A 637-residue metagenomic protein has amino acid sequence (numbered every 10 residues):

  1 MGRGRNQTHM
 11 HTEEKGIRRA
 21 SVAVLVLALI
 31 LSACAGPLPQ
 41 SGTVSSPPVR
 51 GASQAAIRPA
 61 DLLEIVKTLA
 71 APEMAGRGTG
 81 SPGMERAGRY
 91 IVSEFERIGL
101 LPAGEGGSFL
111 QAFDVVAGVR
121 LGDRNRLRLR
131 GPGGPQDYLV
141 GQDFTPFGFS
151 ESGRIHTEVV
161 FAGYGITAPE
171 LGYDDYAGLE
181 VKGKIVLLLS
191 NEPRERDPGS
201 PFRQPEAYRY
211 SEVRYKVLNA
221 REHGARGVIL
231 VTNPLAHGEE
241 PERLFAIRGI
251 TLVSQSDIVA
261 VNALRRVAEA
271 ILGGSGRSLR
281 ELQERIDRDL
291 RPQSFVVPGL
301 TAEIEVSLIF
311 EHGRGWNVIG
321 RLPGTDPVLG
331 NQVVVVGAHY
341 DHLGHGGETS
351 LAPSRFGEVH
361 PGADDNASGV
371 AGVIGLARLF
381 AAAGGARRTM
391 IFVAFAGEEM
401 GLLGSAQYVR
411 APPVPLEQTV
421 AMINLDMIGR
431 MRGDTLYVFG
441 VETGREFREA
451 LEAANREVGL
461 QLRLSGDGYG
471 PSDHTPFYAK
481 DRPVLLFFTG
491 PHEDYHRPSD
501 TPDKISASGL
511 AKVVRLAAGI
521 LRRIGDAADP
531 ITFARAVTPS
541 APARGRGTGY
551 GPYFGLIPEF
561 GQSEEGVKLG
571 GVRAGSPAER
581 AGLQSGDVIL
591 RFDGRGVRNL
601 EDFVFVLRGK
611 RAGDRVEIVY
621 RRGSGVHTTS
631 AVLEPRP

Functional and structural regions predicted by a protein language model:
G4, H9-V24: Short, low-complexity, charge-dense intrinsically disordered segments
C34-G104, P241, V267, N331: N-terminal hydrophobic or amphipathic helices/low-complexity stretches enriched in small/hydrophobic/Pro/Gly
A75-G199, V296-F310, R314-N317: Noncatalytic luminal/extracellular "stalk/propeptide" segments of secretory-pathway proteins
Q136-L139, S152, A177, G183 (+5 more regions): Metal-dependent peptidase/peptidase-like ectodomains
Y138-V259, P323-T325, V333, H342 (+6 more regions): Extracellular/luminal Protease-associated
Q204-R209, Y215, N219, A236 (+2 more regions): Acidic/histidine-rich catalytic neighborhood of metal-dependent amide-processing enzymes
A371, R378-A382, E493-P539: His/Asp/Glu-rich mid-to-C-terminal helical/loop segments that flank catalytic regions of hydrolases
P498, G525-P637: C-terminal recognition in membrane/secretory proteostasis and scaffolding
